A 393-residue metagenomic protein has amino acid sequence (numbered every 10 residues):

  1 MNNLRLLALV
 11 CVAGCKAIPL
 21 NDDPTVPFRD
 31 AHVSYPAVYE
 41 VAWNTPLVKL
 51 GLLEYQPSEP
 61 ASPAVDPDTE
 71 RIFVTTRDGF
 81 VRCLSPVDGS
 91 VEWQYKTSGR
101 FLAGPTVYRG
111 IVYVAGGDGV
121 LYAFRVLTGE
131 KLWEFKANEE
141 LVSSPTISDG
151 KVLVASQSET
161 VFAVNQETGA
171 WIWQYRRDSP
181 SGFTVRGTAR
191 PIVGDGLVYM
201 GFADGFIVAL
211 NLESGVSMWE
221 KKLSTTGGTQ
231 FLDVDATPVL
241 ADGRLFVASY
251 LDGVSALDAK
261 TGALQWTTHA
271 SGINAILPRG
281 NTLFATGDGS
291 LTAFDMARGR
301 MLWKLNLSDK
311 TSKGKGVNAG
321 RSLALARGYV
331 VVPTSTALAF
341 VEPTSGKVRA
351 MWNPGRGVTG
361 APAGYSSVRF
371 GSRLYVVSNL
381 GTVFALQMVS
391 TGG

Functional and structural regions predicted by a protein language model:
N2-L9: Sec-dependent signal peptide recognition, specifically the positively charged N-region followed immediately by
C15-H32: Bacterial Sec signal peptide processing site at the extreme N-terminus
L20, P36-V65, V91-Y108, K131-S148 (+7 more regions): Extracytoplasmic beta-rich repeat domains
T76, G116-G117, S156-Q157, F202 (+5 more regions): Structural signature of WD-repeat beta-propellers
S85-D88, R125-T128, N165-G169, N211-G215 (+4 more regions): Short loop/turn segments that connect beta-strands within beta-propeller blades
Q387-G393: Short loop/turn segments immediately following beta-strands, especially the blade-tip and inter-blade linker loops
